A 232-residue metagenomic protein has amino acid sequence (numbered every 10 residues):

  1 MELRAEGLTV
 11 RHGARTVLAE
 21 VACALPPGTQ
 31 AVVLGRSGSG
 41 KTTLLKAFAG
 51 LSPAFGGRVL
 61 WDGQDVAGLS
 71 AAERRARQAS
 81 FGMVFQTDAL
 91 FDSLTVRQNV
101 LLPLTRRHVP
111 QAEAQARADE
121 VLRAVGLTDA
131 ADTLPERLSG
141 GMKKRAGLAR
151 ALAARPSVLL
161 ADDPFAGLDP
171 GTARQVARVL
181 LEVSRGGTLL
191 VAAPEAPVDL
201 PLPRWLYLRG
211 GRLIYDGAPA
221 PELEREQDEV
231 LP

Functional and structural regions predicted by a protein language model:
A49: Helix-to-loop junction immediately C-terminal to a conserved catalytic motif
G57-D65: Conserved ABC transporter NBD signature motif
D65, A112-A130: Conserved ABC ATPase "signature" region
V66-G82, R106, V183: ABC ATPase NBD coupling module
L134-L138, M142: Conserved ABC ATPase signature
R155: Conserved catalytic motifs of ABC-family nucleotide-binding domains
L159-D162: Catalytic Walker B motif of ABC-type/P-loop ATPase nucleotide-binding domains
